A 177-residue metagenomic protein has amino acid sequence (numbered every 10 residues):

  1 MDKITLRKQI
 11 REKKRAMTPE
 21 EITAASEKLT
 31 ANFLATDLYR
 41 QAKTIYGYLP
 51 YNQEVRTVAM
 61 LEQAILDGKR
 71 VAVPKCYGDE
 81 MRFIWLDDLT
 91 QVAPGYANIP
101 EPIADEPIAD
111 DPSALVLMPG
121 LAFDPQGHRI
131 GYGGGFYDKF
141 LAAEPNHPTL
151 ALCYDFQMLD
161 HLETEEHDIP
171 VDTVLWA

Functional and structural regions predicted by a protein language model:
M1-D111: N-terminal active-site beta-alpha-beta segment that forms phosphate/nucleotide-binding and substrate-recognition loops
D79-A177: Conserved phosphate- and dinucleotide-binding cores of soluble alpha/beta proteins, encompassing both enzyme active
